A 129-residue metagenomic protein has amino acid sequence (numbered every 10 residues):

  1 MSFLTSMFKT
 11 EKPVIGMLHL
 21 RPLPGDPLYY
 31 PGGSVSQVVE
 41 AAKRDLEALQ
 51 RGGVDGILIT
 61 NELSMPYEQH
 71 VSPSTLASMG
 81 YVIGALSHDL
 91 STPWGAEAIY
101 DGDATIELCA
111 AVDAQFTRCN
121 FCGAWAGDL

Functional and structural regions predicted by a protein language model:
T10-E11, G16-M17, E68-A96: Alpha-helix-loop-beta-strand connector modules within alpha/beta enzyme cores
V14-L18, I57-I59, W94-E97, T117-C119: Hydrophobic faces of well-ordered beta-strands that scaffold small-molecule active sites in alpha/beta enzyme cores
H19-R44, W94-D101: Active-site mouth loops of central-metabolism enzymes
L20-L23, A104, L108-L129: Conserved anion-binding
L46, I83, T105-I106: Generic hydrophobic/aromatic pocket-lining and core-packing "Φ" positions
E47-Q50, C109-A110: Non-catalytic positions within long, well-ordered alpha-helices that form the structural scaffold/packing of enzyme
Q50-S78, G123-L129: Glycine-rich, proline-tolerant flexible connector loops at the mouths of alpha/beta enzymes
L86-S87, P93-A96, Y100, L108-A110 (+1 more regions): Ligand-binding beta-strand-loop-alpha-helix segment within the catalytic cores of soluble metabolic enzymes
